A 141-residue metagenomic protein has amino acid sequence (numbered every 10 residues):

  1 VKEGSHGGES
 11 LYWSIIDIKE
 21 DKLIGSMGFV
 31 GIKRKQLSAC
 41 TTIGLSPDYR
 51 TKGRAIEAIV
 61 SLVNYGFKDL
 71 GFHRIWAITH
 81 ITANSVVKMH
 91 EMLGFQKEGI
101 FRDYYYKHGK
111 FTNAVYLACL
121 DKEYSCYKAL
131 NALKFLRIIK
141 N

Functional and structural regions predicted by a protein language model:
V1-E9: Active-site rim helix/loop that mediates acceptor-substrate recognition in acyltransferases
Y12, I16-N141: Acyl-donor (CoA/ACP) binding surface of acyl/acetyltransferases
